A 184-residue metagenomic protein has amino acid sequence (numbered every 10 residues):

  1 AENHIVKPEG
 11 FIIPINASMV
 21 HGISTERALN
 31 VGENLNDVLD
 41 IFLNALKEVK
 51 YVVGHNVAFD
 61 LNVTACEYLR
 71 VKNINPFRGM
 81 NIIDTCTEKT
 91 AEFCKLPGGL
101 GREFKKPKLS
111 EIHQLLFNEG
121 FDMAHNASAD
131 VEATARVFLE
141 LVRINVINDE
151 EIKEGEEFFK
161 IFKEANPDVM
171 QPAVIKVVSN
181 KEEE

Functional and structural regions predicted by a protein language model:
A1-I23, L43-E183: Metal-dependent phosphoesterase core characteristic of DEDDh/y 3'-5' exonuclease domains
S18-F42: Metal-dependent phosphoesterase signature
